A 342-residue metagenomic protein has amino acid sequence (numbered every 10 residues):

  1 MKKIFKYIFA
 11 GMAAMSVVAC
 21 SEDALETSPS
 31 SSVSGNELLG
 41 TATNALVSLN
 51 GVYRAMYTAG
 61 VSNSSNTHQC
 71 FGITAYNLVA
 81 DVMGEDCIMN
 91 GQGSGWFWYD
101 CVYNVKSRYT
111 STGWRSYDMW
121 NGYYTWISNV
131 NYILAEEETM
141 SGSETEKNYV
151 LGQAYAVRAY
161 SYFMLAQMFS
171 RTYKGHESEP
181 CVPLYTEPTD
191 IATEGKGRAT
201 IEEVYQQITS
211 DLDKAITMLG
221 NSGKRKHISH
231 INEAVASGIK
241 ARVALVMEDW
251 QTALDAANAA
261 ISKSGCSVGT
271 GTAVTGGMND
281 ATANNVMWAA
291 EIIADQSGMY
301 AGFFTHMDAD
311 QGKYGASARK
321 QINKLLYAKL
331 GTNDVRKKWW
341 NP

Functional and structural regions predicted by a protein language model:
M1-V18: Sec-dependent bacterial lipoprotein signal peptides
C20-L78, A257, L326, L330-G331 (+1 more regions): Membrane-proximal, proline-rich intrinsically disordered regions
S65-V79, E248, L254-P342: Hydrophobic-face positions in mid-chain alpha helices that act as interaction patches
S94-F169, A199, T217-N221: Conserved, well-structured interaction surfaces
A166-Y173, G223, V246-D249: Short coil/turn linking the two alpha-helices of tandem helical-hairpin repeats
